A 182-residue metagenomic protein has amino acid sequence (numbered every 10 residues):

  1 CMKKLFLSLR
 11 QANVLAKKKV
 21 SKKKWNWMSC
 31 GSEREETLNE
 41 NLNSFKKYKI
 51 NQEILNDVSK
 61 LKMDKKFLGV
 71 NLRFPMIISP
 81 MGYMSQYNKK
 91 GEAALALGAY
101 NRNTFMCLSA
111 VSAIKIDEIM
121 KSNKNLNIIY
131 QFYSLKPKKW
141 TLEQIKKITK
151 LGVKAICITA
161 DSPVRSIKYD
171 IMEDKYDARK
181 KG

Functional and structural regions predicted by a protein language model:
M2-G69, K168, D177-K181: An N-cap/entry alpha-helix motif that binds or orients negatively charged groups
F74-M76, L95-T104: A short, Lys/Arg-enriched amphipathic alpha-helix followed by its capping loop at the start of a domain
M76-S79, T104-L108, I128-F132, I156: Hydrophobic faces of well-ordered beta-strands that scaffold small-molecule active sites in alpha/beta enzyme cores
M81-Y83, V111, Y133-L135, D161-P163: Active-site beta-loop-alpha junctions enriched in small/polar residues
E92-A96, I116-D117, I145: Generic hydrophobic/aromatic pocket-lining and core-packing "Φ" positions
L97, N101, K136-G182: Alpha/beta enzyme core
N101, I116-N125, T149-K150: Acidic (Asp/Glu)-rich catalytic clusters
I119-I129, A178-G182: Alpha-helix-loop-beta-strand connector modules within alpha/beta enzyme cores
